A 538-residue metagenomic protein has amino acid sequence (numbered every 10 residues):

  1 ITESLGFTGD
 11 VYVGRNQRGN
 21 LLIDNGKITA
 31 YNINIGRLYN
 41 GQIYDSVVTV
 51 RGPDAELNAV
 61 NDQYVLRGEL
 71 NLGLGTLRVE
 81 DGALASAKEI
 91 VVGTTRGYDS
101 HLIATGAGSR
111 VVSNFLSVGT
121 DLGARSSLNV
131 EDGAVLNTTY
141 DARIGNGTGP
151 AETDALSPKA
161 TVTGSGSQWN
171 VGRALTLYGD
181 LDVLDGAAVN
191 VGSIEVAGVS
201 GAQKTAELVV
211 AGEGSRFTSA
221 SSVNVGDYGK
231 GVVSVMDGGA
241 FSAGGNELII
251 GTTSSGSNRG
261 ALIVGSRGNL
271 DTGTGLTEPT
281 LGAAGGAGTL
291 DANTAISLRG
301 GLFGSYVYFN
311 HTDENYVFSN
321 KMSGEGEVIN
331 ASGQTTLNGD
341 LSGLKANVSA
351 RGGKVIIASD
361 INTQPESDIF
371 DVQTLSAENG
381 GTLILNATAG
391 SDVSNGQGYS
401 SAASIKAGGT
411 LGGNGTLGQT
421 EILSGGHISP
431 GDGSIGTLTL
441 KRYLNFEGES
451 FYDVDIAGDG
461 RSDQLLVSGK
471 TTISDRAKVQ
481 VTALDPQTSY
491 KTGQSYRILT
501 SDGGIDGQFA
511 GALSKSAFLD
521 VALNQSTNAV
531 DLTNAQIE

Functional and structural regions predicted by a protein language model:
S4, G26, I33, S46 (+24 more regions): Solvent-exposed loop/turn tips at the surfaces of repeat/solenoid architectures
F7-G9, R15-Q17, G73, L122-G123 (+6 more regions): Extracellular repeat-rich scaffold modules on cell surfaces
V11-V13, L21-I23, I28, I33-I35 (+23 more regions): Fold-core signature of tandem repeat domains
R15-G19, Q42-D45, L72-L74, R96-D99 (+7 more regions): Short, solvent-exposed linear patches
N16, L38, D54, G82 (+26 more regions): Tight coil/turn sites that cap or link beta-strands
D54, N61, G108-S113, Y140 (+5 more regions): Extracellular, surface-exposed repeat architectures
T176, S193, S222-D227, G231 (+8 more regions): Extracellular beta-strand/loop-rich repeat segments of large surface/secreted proteins
G245, S255-N269, G273-S297, I435-R442 (+1 more regions): Extracellular, surface-exposed repeat/solenoid domains
